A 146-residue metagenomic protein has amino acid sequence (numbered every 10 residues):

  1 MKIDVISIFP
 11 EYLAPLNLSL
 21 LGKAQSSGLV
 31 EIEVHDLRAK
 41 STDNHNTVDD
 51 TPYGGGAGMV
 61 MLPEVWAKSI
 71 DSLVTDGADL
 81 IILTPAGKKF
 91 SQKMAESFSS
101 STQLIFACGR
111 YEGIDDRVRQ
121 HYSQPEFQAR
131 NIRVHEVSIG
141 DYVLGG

Functional and structural regions predicted by a protein language model:
M1-D71: N-terminal nucleotide/polyanion-binding subdomain common to many enzyme families
D4-I6, E33-H35, I81, L104-F106 (+1 more regions): Hydrophobic/aromatic beta-strand patches that form the interior of the parallel beta-sheet core in alpha/beta enzyme
F9, G109, D141: Active-site glycine-centered loops adjacent to acidic/histidine catalytic or metal-binding residues that shape
N17-L18, M94-A95, V118-Q120: Short amphipathic alpha-helical segments
I32, G113-H121, V134-I139: Donor/substrate-binding cores of folate-linked one-carbon enzymes
V60-D116: S-adenosyl-L-methionine/SAH cofactor-binding core of RNA-modifying enzymes
Q124-P125: Acidic, glycine-enriched active-site microenvironments
Q128-G146: A contiguous pocket-lining binding segment that forms or flanks enzyme active sites
